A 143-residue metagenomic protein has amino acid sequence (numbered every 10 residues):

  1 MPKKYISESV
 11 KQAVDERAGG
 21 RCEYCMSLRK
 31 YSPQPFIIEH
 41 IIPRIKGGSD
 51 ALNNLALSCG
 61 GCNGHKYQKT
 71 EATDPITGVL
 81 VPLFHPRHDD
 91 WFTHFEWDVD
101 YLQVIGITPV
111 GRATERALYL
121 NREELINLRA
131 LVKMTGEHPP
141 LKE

Functional and structural regions predicted by a protein language model:
M1-S9, A13, L28-Y31, S49 (+1 more regions): Extended charged
E8, R21-C22: Short acidic/polar alpha-helix capping motifs at helix-coil junctions
V14-G20: Cysteine-centered iron-sulfur cluster-binding motifs in ferredoxin-type domains/subunits of redox enzymes
C22, K46-K66: Short beta-strand-alpha-helix junction that forms the catalytic/metal-binding core of metal-dependent nuclease domains
C25: Canonical Radical SAM [4Fe-4S] cluster-binding loop centered on the CxxxCxxC motif and its immediate flanking residues
S32-I42: Short recognition patches in nucleic-acid-associated and regulatory proteins
